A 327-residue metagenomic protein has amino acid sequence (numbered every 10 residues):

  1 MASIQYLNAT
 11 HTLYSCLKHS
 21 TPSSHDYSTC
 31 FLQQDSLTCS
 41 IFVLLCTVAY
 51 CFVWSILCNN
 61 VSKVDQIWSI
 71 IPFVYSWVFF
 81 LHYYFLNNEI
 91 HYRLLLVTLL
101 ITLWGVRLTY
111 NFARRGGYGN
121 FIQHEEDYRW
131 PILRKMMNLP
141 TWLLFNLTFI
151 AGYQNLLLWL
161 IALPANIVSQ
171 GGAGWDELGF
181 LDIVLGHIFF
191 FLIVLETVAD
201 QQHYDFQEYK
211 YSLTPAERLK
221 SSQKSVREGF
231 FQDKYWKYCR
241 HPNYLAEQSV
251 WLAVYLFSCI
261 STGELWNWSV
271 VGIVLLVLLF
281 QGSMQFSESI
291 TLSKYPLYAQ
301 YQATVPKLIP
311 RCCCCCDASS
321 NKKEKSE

Functional and structural regions predicted by a protein language model:
A2-V48, I71-F112, N155-Q202, Q207 (+1 more regions): Hydrophobic transmembrane alpha-helices
L45, F52-N60, Q66: N-terminal, membrane-interfacial amphipathic/helix-forming hydrophobic leader that caps and precedes the first
V48-W54, W142, I167: Intramembrane alpha-helical segments
V53-W54, L133, T291, Y301: Broad structural signal for hydrophobic residues in well-ordered alpha-helices, predominantly aliphatic
S55, F121-H124, L144, V194 (+2 more regions): Residue-level signal for the start and early helices of compact helical domains
L57-C58, M137, Y295, V305: A broad structural signal for alpha-helix termini and local helix breaks/kinks
N60-V74, G116, N120-T148, G229-W236: Juxtamembrane helix-capping/reentrant segments at transmembrane boundaries
L144-Q154, W159-L160: Voltage-sensing domain
